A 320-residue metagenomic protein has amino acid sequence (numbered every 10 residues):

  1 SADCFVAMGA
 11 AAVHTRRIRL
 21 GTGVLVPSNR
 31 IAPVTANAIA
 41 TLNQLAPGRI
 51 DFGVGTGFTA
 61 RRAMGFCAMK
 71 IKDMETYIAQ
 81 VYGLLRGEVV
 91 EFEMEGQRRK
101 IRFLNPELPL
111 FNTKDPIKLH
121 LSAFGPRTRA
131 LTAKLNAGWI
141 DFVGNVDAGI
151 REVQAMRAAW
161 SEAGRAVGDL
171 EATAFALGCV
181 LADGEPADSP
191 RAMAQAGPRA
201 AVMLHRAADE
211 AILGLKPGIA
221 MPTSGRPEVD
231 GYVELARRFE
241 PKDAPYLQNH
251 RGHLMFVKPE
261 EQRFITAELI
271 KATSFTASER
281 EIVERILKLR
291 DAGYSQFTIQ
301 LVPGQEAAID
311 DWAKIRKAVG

Functional and structural regions predicted by a protein language model:
S1-T22, I117, V302: N-terminal beta1-alpha1-beta2 module of alpha/beta enzyme domains
A2-M8, N145-W160, Q305-D310: Active-site-adjacent beta->alpha loops and helix N-cap segments on the catalytic face of soluble alpha/beta enzymes
M8-R17, I39-I50, A133, G164-V167 (+1 more regions): Acidic (Asp/Glu)-rich catalytic clusters
L20-G23, I50-V54, L119-S122, W139-D141 (+2 more regions): Hydrophobic faces of well-ordered beta-strands that scaffold small-molecule active sites in alpha/beta enzyme cores
L25-P33, T113-F124, G178-L181, E268-R280: Active-site mouth loops of central-metabolism enzymes
S28-T41, A68: Glycine-rich anion/phosphate-binding loops
A38, A123-L131, S278-K288: Short, acidic/polar
C67, I71-P109, Q154-D291: An alpha-helical appendage that flanks or caps ligand/catalytic pockets
